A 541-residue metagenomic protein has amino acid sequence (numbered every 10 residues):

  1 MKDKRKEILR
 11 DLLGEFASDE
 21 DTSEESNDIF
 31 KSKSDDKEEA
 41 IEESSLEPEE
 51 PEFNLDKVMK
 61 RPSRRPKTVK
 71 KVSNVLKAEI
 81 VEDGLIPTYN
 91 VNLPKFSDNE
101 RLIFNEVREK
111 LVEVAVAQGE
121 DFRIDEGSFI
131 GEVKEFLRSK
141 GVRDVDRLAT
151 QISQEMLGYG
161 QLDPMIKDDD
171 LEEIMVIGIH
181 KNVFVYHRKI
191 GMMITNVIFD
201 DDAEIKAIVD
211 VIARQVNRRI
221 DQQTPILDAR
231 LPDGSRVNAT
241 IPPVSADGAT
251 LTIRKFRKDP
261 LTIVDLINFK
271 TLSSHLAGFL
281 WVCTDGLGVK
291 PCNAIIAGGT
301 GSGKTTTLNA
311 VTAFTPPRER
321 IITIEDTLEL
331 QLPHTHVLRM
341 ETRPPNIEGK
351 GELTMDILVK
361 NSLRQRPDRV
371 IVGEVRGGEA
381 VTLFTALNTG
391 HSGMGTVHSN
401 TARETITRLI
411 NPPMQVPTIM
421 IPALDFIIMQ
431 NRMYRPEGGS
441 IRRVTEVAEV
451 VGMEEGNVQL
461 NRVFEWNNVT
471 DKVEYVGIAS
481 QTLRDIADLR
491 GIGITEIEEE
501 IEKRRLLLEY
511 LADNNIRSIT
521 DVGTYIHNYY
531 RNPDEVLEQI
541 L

Functional and structural regions predicted by a protein language model:
M1-R219: N-terminal accessory targeting/assembly segments
F96, H180-K181, I190-M192, D201 (+11 more regions): Conserved nucleotide-binding/hydrolysis micro-motifs of P-loop NTPases
V114-G131, N217-P232, S273-T300, Q481-T520: A short, charged
G158-D168, A213-D228, E319, M414-P417 (+1 more regions): Active-site phosphate-binding and catalytic loops of NTP-dependent enzymes
V176-P291: P-loop NTP-binding catalytic core
F279, T284-T300, T306-M433: Switch/coupling sub-region of P-loop NTPases
F426-E509: Conserved P-loop NTPase
L506-L541: Terminal-proximal interaction/regulatory segments of ATP-powered molecular machines
